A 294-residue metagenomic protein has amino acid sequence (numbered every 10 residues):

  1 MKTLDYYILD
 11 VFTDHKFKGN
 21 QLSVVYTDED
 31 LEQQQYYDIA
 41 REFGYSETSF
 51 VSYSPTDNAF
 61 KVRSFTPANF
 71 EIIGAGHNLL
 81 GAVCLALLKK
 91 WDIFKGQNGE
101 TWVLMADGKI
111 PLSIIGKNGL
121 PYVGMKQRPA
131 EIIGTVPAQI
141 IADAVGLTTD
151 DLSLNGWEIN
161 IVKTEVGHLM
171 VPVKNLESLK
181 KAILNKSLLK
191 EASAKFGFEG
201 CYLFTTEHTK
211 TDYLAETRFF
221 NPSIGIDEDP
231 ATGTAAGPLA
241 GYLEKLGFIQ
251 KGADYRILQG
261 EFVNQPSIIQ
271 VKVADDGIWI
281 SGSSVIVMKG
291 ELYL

Functional and structural regions predicted by a protein language model:
M1-A75, L80-L294: Active-site proximal loop and beta-alpha junction motif in alpha/beta enzyme cores
